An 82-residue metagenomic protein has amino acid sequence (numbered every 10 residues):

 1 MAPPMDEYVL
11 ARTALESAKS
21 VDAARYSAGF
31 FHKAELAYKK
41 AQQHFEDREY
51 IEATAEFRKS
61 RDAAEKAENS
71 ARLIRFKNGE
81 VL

Functional and structural regions predicted by a protein language model:
M1-L82: Long, charged/polar, soluble alpha-helical segments
